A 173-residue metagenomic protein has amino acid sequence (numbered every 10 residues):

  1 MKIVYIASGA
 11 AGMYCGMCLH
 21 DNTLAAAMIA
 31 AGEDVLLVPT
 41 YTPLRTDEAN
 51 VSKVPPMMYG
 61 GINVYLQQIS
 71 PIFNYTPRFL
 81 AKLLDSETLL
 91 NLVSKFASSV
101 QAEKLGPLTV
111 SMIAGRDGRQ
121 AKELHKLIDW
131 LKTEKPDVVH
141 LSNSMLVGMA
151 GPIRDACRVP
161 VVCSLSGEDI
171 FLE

Functional and structural regions predicted by a protein language model:
M1-V4: Extreme N-terminal starter segment of soluble prokaryotic enzymes
S8-H20, R45: A short, glycine/small-residue-rich beta-strand->loop->alpha-helix junction that serves as a flexible
C18-M28: Short amphipathic alpha-helix
L36-D129: A conserved catalytic-core segment of Leloir-type glycosyltransferases
L131-K135: Glycine-rich phosphate-binding loop signature in dinucleotide/nucleotide-binding domains
V138-H140, I153-F171: Active-site proximal beta-strand in glycosyltransferases
S142-L146: Short His-centered aromatic/hydrophobic patch
